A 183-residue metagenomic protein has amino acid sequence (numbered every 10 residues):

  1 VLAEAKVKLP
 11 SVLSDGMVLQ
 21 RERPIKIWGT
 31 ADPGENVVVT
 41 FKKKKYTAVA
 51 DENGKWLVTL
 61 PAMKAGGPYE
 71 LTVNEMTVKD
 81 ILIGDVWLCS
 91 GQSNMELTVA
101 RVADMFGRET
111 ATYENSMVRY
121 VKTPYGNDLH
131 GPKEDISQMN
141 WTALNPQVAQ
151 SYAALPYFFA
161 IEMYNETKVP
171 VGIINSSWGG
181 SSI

Functional and structural regions predicted by a protein language model:
E4-I183: Cell-envelope and extracellular/periplasmic
